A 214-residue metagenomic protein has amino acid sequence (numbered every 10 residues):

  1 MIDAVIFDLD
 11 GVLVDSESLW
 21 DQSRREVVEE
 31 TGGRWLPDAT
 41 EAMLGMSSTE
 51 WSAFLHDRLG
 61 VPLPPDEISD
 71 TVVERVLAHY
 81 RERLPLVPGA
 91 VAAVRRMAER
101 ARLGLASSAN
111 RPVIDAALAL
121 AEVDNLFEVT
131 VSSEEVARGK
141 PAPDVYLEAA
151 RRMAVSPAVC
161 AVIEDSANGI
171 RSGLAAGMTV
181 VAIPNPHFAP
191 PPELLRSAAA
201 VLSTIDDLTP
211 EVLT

Functional and structural regions predicted by a protein language model:
M1-A42: Active-site neighborhood of HAD-like aspartate-dependent phosphohydrolases
M1-D3, R95, R111-T214: Asp-based, Mg2+/Mn2+-dependent phosphohydrolase catalytic module
V12, S107-A109, P184: Conserved phosphate-coupling serine/threonine residues in phosphotransfer and NTP-handling enzymes
L13, L86, L103-A106, R138 (+1 more regions): Conserved SAM-binding loop
R25-V28, S47-P62, A117, A150: Helix-loop "lid/cap" segments that line or gate small-molecule binding pockets
R34, F54-A92: Metal-dependent phosphoesterase signature
A78-L105, R111-D115: Short, acidic loop-to-helix structural element flanking the phosphoryl-transfer center in phosphate-processing enzymes
